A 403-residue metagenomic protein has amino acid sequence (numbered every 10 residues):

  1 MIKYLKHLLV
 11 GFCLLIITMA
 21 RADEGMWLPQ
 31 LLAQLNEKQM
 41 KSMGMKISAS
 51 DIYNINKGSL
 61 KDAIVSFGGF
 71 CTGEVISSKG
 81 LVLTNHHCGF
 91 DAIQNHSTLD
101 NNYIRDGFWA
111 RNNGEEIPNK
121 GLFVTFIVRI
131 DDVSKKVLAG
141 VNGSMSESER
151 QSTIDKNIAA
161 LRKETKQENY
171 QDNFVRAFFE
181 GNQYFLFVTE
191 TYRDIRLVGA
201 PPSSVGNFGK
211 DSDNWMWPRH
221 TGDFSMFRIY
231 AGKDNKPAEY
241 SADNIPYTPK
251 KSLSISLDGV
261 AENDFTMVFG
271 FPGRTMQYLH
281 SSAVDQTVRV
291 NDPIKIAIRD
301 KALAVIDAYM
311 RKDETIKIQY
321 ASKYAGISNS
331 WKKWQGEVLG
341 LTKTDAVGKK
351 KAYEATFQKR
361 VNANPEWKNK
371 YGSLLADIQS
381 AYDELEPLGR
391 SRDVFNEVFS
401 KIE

Functional and structural regions predicted by a protein language model:
M1-L9: Bacterial N-terminal signal peptides that target proteins for export
I2, T18-E403: Terminal presequence/propeptide segments associated with secretion/organelle targeting and zymogen/polyprotein
L9-I17: Bacterial N-terminal signal peptides
